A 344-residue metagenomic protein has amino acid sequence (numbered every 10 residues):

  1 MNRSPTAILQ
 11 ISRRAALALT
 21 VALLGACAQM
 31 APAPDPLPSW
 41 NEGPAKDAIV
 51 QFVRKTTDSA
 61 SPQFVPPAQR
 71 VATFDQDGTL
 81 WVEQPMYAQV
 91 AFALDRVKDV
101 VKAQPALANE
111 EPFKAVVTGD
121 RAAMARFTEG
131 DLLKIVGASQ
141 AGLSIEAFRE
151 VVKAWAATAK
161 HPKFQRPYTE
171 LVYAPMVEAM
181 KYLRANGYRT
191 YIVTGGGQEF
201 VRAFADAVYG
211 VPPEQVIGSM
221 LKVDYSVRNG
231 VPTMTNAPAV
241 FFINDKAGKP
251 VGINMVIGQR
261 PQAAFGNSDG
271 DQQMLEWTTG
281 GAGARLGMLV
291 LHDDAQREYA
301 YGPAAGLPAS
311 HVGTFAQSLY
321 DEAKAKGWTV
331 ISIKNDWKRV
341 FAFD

Functional and structural regions predicted by a protein language model:
N2-L23, C27-Q76, K98, K102-Q104 (+1 more regions): Non-catalytic pre-domain segments flanking phosphatase-related domains
R3, A31-W40, P44-V50, R54 (+3 more regions): C-terminal cap/substrate-recognition subdomain and adjoining C-terminal extension of metal-dependent phosphatase-like
A26, S59-Q63, A88, A103 (+3 more regions): Generic macromolecular interface patches on structured domains
C27, Q76, Q84-Y87, A93: N-terminal low-complexity, Ser/Thr- and acidic-residue-enriched intrinsically disordered segments
D58-A60, W81-E83, Y225-S226: Short, solvent-exposed loop/turn elements at domain surfaces
R70-P85, L275: Asp-based phosphoryl-transfer active-site loop
V82, V90, F200-V201: Short catalytic/ligand-binding loop motif for oxyanion handling, primarily in non-cytosolic enzymes, centered on
M86, A91-E170, A174: A metal-dependent, Asp-based hydrolase signature
